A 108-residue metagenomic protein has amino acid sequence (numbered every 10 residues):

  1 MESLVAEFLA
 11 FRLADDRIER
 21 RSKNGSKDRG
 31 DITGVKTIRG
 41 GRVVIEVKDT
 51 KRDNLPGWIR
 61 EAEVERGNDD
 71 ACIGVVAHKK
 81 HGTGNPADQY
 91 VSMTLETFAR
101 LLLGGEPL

Functional and structural regions predicted by a protein language model:
M1-L108: Catalytic phosphate/metal-binding cores of nucleic-acid and nucleotide-processing enzymes, i.e., regions that mediate
